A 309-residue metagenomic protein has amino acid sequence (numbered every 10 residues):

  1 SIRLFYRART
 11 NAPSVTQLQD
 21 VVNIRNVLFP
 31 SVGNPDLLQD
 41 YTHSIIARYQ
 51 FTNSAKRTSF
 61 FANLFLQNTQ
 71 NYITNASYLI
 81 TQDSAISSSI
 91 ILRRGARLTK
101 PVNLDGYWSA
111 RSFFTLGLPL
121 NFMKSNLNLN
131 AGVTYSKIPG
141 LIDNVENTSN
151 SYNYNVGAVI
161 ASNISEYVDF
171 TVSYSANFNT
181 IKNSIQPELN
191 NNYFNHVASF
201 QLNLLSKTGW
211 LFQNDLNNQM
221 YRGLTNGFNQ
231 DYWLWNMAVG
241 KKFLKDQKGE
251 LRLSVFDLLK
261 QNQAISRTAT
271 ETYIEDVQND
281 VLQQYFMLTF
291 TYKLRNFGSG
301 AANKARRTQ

Functional and structural regions predicted by a protein language model:
S1-Q309: Exposed, low-structure sequence patches enriched in small/polar residues
